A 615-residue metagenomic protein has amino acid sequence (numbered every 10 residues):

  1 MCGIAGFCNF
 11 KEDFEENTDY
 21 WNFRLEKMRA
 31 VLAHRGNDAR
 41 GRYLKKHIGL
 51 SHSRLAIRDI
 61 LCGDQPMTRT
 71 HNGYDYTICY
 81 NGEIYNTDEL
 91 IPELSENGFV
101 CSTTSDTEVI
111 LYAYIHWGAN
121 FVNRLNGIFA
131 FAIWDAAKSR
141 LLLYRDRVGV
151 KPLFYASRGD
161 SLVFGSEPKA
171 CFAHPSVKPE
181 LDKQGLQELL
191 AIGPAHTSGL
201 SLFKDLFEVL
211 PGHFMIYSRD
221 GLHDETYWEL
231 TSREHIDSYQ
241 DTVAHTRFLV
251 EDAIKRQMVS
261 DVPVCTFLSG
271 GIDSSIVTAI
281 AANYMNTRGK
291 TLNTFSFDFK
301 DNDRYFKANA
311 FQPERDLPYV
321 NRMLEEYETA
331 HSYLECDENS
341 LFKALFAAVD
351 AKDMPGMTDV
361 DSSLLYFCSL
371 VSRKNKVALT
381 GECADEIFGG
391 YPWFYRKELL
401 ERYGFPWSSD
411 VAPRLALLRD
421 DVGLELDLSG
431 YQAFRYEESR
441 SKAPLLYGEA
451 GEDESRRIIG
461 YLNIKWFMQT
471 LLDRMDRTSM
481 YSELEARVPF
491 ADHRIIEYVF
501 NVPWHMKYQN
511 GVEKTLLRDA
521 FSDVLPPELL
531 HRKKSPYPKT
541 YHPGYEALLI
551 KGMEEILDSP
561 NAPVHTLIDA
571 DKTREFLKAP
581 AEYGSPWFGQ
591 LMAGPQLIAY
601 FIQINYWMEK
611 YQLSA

Functional and structural regions predicted by a protein language model:
M1-F346, A351, L364, S522-D523 (+2 more regions): Cysteine-centered catalytic environments shared across enzyme families
M1-I4, C8-F10, E26-K27, N120 (+6 more regions): Adenosyl-5′-phosphate
Y20-F23, S201, D241, H245 (+18 more regions): Generic recognition of stable, solvent-exposed alpha-helical segments in well-folded globular domains
K45-H47, D59-C62, T77, N126-A130 (+4 more regions): Conserved adenosine/adenylate-binding substructure
G98-C101, M354, S585-L591: A short glycine/serine-rich beta->alpha loop
F346-D350, F394-R396, G544-E546: Short low-complexity, flexible loop/linker segments enriched in glycine and/or proline with clustered acidic
F388-P413: A mobile, often basic/glycine-rich helix-loop segment that functions as the active-site lid/recognition loop
